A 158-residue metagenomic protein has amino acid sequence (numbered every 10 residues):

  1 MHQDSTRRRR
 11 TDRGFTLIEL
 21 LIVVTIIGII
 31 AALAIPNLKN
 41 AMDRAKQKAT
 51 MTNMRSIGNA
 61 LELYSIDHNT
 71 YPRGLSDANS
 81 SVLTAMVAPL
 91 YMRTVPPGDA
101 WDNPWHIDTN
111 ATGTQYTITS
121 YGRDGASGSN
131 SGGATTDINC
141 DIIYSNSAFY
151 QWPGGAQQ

Functional and structural regions predicted by a protein language model:
M1-F15: N-terminal leader/signal peptides at the extreme start of proteins
H2-D4, T109-Q158: Short, surface-exposed interaction loops/tails
D12-T52: Amphipathic alpha-helical segments typified by the pilin-like N-terminal helix that continues immediately C-terminal
F15, I29, T70, N103 (+2 more regions): Gly/Ser/Thr-rich helix-start
T50, D67, S129-S131: Short, solvent-exposed loop/turn and secondary-structure capping segments
T50-L61: N-terminal membrane-insertion helices
N59-T117, Q158: Extracellular/periplasmic head regions of type IV pilus-like filament subunits
